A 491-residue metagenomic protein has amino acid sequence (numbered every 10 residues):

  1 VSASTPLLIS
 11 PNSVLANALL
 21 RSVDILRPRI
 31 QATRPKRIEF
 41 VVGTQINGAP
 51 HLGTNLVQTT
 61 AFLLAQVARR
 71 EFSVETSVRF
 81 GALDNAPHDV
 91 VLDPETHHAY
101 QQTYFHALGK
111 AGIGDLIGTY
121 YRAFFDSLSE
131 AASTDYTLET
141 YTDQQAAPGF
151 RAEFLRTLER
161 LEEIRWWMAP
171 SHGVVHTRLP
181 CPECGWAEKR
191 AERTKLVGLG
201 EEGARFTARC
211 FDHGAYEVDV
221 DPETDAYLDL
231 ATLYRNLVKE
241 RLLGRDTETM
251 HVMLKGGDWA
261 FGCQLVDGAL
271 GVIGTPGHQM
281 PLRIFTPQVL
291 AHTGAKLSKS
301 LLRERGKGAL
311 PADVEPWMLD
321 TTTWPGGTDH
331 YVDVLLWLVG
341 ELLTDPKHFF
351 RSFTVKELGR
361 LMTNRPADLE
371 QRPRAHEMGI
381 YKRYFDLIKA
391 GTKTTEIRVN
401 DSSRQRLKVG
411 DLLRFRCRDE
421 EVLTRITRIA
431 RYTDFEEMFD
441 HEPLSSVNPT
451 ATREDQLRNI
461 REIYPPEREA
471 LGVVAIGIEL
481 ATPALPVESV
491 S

Functional and structural regions predicted by a protein language model:
S2-I164, G257-G277, G326-K356, R360 (+1 more regions): N-terminal Rossmann-like or analogous alpha/beta NTP/dinucleotide-binding catalytic cores that position adenine
T134-P316, T321: Active-site cores that bind ATP or allylic diphosphates and position pyrophosphate for catalysis
H348-R372, G472-V490: Charged phosphate-binding loop/patch that engages nucleotide di/tri-phosphates or the phosphate backbone of nucleic
Q371-V409, L480: Compositionally biased, charged N-terminal/linker segments
G410-R418: Short conserved beta-strand and strand-loop elements enriched in small hydrophobics with frequent Asp/Gly
V422-R431: Short beta-strand-centered aromatic/proline hotspots
A430-V447: Short, solvent-exposed secondary-structure boundary/capping segments
P443-P486: Glycine- and charge-enriched low-complexity intrinsically disordered segments
